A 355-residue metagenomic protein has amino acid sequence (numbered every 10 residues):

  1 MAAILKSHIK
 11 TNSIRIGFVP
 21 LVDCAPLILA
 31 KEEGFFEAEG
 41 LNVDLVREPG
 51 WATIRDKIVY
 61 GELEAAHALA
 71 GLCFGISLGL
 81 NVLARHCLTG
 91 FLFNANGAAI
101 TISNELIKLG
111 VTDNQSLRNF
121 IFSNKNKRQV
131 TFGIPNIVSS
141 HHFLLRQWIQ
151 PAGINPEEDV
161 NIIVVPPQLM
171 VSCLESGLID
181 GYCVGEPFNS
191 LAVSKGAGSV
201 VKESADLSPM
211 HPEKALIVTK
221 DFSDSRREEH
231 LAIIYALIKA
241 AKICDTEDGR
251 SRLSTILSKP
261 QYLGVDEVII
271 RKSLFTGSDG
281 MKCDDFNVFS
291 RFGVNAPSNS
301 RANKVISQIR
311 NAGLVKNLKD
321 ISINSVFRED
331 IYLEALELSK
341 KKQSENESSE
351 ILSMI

Functional and structural regions predicted by a protein language model:
A2-E157, D180-P187, A197-S204, P209-M210 (+1 more regions): Short, glycine-/small- and polar/acidic-enriched structural segments that line small-molecule recognition paths
I100-T101, A215-V218, F222-S223: Short glycine- and hydrophobic/aromatic-rich loop-to-beta-strand nucleating segment in the catalytic cores
N155-V160, D224-E229: Inter-helical turn/loop segments and adjacent helix faces that build the functional surface of alpha-helical bundle
I163-Q168, E186: Active-site glycine-rich loop that binds ribose-phosphate moieties when present
M210-E213, R252: Short gly/pro-enriched beta-turn/loop segments at secondary-structure junctions
R227-V326: Secondary-structure end/capping motifs
I306-I355: Conserved C-terminal helix/tail region of periplasmic/extracytoplasmic solute-binding proteins
